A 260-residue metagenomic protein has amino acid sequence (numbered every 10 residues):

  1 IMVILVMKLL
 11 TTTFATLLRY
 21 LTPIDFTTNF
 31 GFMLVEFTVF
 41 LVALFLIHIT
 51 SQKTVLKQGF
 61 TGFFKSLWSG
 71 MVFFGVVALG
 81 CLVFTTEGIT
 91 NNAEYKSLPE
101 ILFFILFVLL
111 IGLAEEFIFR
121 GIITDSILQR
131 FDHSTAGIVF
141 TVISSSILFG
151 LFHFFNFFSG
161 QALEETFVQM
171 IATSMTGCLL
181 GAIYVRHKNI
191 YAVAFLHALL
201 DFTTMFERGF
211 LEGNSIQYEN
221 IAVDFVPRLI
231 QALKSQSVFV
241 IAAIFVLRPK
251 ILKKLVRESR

Functional and structural regions predicted by a protein language model:
M2-I49, K65-M71, L98, L102-F103 (+2 more regions): Alpha-helical transmembrane segments in multi-pass membrane proteins
I4-T12, V76-T86, S146-F155, A198-F210: Aromatic-anchored segments of alpha-helical transmembrane domains
L9, E165-D224: Functionally important transmembrane alpha-helices
E36-I47, V76, F107-I118, C178 (+1 more regions): Hydrophobic cores of alpha-helical transmembrane segments in multi-pass inner/ER membrane proteins, independent
H48-V55, L79-N92: Transmembrane alpha-helix boundary signature
G59-G62, N92-L102, F131-A136: Helix-boundary and loop/linker segments of multi-pass membrane transporters
F117-S144, A182-N189: Membrane-interface helix/loop boundary segments of multi-pass membrane proteins
A198-R260: C-terminal membrane module of polytopic membrane proteins
